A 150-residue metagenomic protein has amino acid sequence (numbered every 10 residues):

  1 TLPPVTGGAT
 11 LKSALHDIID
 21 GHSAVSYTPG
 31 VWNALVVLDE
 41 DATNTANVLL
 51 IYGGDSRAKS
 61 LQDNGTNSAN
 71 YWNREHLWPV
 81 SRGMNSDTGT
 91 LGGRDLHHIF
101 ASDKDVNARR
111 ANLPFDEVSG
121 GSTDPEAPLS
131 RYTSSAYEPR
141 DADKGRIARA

Functional and structural regions predicted by a protein language model:
T1-R57: N-terminal module-boundary/linker segments of secreted carbohydrate-active enzymes
A58-Q62: Short, solvent-exposed loop/turn elements at domain surfaces
N64-A150: Domain-level detector of nuclease and nuclease-like folds in predominantly extracellular/periplasmic contexts
